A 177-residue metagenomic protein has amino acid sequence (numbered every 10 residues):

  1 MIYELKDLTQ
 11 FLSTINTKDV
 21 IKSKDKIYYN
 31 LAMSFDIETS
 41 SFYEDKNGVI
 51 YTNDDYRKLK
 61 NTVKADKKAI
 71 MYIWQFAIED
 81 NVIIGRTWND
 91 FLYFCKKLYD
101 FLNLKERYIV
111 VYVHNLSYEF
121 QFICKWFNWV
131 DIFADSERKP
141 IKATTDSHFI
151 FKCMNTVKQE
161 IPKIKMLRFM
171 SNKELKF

Functional and structural regions predicted by a protein language model:
M1-F177: Metal-dependent nucleotidyl/phosphoryl-transfer cores and adjacent nucleic-acid-binding surfaces
